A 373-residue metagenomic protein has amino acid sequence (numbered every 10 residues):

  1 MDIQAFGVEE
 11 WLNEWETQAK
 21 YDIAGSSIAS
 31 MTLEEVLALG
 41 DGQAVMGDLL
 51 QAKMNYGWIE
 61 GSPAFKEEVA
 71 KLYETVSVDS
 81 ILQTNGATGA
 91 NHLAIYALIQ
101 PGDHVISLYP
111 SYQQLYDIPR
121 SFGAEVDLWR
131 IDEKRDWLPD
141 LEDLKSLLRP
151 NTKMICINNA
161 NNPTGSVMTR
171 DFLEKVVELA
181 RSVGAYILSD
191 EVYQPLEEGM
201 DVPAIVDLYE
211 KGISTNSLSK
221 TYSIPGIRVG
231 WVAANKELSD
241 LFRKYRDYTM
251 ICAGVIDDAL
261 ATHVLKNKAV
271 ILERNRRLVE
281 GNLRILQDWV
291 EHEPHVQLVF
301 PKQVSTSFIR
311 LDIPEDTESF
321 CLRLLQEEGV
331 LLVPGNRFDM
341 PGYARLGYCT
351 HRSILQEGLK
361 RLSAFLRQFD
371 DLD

Functional and structural regions predicted by a protein language model:
D2-G86, L93, K266, F369-D373: N-terminal small-domain helix-loop-helix segment of the aminotransferase-like
K71, I99-I157, E178: PLP-dependent aminotransferase-like
T75, K145-S146, P314, R323-L332 (+1 more regions): PLP-dependent enzyme catalytic core of the Aspartate aminotransferase-like
R120, D127, L138-N151, P163-Y186 (+1 more regions): Active-site pre-lysine segment of PLP-dependent enzymes
F122, S182-V183, E293, E328 (+1 more regions): Helix C-cap/helix->beta junction micro-motif
V206-D207, V229-K236: Short beta-strand-to-turn element immediately C-terminal to the catalytic PLP-Schiff-base lysine in fold type I
F242-T249, V264-Q287: Structural signature of PLP-dependent enzymes
T262, L278-Q287, L298-L311: Conserved glycine-rich beta-strand-loop-beta hairpin in the small C-terminal domain of fold type I
